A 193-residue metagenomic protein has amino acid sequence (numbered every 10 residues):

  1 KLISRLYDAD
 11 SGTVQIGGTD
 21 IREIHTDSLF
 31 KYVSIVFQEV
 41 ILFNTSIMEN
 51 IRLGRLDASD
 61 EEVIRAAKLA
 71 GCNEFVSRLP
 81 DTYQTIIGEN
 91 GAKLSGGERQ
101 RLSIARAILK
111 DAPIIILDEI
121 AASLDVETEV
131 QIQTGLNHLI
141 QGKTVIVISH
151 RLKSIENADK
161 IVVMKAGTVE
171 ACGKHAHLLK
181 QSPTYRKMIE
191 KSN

Functional and structural regions predicted by a protein language model:
K1-L6, D27-E39, T45-N50, A66-C72 (+1 more regions): ABC-family ATPase nucleotide-binding domain "signature/switch" substructure
D10-T13, A166: Conserved coupling/switch loops of ABC nucleotide-binding domains, chiefly the family-specific signature
G12-T19, L29: Conserved ABC transporter NBD signature motif
R52-D60, E74: ABC-type ATPase nucleotide-binding domains, specifically the catalytic core motifs of the NBD
K180-N193: C-terminal boundary and immediately downstream tail of ABC-type ATPase nucleotide-binding domains
